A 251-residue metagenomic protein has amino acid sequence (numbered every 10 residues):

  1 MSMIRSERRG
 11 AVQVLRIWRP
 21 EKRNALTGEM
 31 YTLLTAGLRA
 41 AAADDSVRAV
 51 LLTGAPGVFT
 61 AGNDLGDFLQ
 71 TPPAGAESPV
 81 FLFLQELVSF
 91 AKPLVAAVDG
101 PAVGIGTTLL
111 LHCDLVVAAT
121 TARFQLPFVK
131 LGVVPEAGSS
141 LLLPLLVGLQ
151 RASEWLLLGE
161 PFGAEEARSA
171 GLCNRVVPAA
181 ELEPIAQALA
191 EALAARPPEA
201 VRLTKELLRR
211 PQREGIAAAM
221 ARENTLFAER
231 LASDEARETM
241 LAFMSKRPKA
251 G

Functional and structural regions predicted by a protein language model:
M1-A55, Q85: Conserved CoA-thioester-binding segment of acyl-CoA-metabolizing enzymes
L15, R19, L34, L52 (+6 more regions): Terminal peptide-recognition signature
E29, L33, P79, E86 (+4 more regions): Charged catalytic carboxylate motif
T32, S153-E154, T225: Amphipathic alpha-helical segments that line or abut small-molecule/effector binding pockets and mediate allosteric
R39, G54-S89, A102, G215: Glycine- (often His-adjacent) and acidic-residue-rich active-site loop that binds/positions the CoA thioester
V88-E199, E229, S233-D234, E238 (+1 more regions): Crotonase-fold acyl-CoA enzyme core
K205-E214: Short, charged, surface-exposed hinge/linker loops at domain edges that act as mobile lids or interdomain connectors
L241-G251: Terminal low-complexity tails and localization/encapsulation signals of metabolic enzymes
